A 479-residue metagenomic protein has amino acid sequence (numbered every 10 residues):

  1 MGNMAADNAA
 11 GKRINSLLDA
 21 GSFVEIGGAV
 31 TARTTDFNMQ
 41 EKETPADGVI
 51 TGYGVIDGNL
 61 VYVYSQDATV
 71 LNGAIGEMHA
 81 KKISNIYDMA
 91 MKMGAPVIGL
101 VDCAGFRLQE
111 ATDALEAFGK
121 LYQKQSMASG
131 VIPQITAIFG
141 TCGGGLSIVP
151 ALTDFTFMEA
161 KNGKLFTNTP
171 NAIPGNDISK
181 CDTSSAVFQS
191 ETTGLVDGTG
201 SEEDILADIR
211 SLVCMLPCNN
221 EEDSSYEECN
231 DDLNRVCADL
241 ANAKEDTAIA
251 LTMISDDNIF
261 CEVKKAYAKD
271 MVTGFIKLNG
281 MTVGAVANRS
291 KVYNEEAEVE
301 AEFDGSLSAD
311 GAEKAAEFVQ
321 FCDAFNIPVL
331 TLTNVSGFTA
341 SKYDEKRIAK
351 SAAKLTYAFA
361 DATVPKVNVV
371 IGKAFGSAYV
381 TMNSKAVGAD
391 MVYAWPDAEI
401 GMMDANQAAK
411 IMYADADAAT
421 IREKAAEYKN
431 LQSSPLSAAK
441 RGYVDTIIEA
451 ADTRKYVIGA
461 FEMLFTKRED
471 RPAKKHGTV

Functional and structural regions predicted by a protein language model:
M1-V479: Ligand-binding clefts of soluble mixed alpha/beta catalytic domains
